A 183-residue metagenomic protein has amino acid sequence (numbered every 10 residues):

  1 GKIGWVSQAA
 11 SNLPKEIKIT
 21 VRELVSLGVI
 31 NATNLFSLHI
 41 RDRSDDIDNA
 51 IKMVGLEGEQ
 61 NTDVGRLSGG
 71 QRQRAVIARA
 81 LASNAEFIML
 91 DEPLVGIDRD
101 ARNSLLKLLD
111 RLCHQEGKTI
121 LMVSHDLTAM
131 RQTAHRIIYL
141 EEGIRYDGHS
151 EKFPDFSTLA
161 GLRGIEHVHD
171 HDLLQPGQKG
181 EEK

Functional and structural regions predicted by a protein language model:
S26, R41-E59: Conserved ABC ATPase "signature" region
D63-L67, Q71: Conserved ABC ATPase signature
N84: Conserved catalytic motifs of ABC-family nucleotide-binding domains
I88-D91: Catalytic Walker B motif of ABC-type/P-loop ATPase nucleotide-binding domains
S124-H125: H-loop/switch region of ABC-family ATPase nucleotide-binding domains
I137-H149: H-loop (His-switch) and adjacent beta-strand-loop-beta switch element of ABC-type ATPase nucleotide-binding domains
E151-K183: ABC ATPase nucleotide-binding domains
